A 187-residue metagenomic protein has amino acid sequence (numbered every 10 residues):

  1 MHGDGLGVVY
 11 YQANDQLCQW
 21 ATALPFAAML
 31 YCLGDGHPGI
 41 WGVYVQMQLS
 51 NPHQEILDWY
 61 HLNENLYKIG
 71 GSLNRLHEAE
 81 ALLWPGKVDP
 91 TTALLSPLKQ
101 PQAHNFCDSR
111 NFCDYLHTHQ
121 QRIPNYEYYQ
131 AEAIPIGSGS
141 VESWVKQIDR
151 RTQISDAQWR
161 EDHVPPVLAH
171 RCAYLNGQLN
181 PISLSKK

Functional and structural regions predicted by a protein language model:
M1-K187: Catalytic center-proximal scaffold of phosphoryl-transfer enzymes
